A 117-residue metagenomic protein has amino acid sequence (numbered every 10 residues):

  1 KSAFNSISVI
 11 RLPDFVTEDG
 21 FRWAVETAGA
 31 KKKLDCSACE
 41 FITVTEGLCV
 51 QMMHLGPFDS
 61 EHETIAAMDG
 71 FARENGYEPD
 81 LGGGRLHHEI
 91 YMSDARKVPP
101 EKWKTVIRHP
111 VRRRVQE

Functional and structural regions predicted by a protein language model:
K1-E117: A solvent-exposed interaction/effector surface
